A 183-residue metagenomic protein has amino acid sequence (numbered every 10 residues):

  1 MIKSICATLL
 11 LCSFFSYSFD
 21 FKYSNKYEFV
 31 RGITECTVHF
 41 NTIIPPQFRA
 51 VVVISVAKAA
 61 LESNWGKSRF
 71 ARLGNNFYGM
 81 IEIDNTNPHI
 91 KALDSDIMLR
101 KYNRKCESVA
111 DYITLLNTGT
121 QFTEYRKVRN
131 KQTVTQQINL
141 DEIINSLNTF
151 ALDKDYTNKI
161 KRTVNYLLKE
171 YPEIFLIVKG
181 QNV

Functional and structural regions predicted by a protein language model:
S4-S13: Sec-dependent N-terminal signal peptides
S16-A57, L61-V183: Catalytic cores of secreted/periplasmic lytic hydrolases that degrade extracellular macromolecules
